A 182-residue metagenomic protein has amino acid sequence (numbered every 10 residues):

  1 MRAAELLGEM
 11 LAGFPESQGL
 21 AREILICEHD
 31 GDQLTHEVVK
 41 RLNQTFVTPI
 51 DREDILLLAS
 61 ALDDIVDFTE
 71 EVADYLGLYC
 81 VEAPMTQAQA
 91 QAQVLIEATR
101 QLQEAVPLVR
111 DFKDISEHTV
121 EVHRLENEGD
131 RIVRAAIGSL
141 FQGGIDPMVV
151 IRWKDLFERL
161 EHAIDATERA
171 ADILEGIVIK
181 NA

Functional and structural regions predicted by a protein language model:
M1-A182: Cytosolic, long alpha-helical scaffolding segments
